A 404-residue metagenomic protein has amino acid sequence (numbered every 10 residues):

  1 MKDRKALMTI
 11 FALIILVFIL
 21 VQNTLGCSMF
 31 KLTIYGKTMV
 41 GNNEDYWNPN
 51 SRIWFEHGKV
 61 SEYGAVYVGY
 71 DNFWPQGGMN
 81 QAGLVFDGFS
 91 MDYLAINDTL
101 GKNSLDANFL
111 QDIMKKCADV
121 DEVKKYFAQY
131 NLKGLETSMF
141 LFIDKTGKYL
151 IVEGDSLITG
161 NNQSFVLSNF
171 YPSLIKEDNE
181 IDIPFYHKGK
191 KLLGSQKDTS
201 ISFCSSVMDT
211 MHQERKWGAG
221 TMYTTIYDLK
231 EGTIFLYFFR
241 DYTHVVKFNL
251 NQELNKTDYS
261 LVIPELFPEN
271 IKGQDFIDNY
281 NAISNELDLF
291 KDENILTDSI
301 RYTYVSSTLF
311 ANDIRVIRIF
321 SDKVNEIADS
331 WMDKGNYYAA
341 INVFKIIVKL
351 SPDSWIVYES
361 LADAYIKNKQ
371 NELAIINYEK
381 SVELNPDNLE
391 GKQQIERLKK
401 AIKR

Functional and structural regions predicted by a protein language model:
F30-D98, K102-Q111, S138, I143-E286: C-terminal, well-structured catalytic/ligand-binding subdomain of enzymes
S321, W355-I356, L389-E390: Helix-start (N-cap) detector for alpha-helical repeat units in TPR-like alpha-solenoids, especially tetratricopeptide
I347, K380-S381: Canonical positions in the second alpha-helix
